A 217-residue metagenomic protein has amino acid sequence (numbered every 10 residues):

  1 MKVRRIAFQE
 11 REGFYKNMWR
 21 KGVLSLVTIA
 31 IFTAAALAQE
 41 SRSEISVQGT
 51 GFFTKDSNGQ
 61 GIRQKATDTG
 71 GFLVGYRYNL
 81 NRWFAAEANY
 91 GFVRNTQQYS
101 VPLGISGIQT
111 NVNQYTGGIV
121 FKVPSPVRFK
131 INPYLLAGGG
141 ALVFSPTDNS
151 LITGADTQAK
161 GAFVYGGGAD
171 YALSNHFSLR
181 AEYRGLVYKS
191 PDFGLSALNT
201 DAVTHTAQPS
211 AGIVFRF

Functional and structural regions predicted by a protein language model:
M1-S41: Cleavable N-terminal export/targeting peptides
L37-N79, A86, G139, V143-P146 (+1 more regions): Short glycine/proline- and aromatic-enriched beta-strand/turn motifs that initiate or cap beta-hairpins
S41, A66-F72, N111-Y115, I131 (+2 more regions): Residues that define the transmembrane beta-barrel architecture of outer-membrane proteins
S43, W83-A86, V127, L173-L179: Repeated loop/turn-to-beta-strand initiation elements of outer-membrane beta-barrel proteins
I45-G51, A88-F92, L135-A141, A169 (+1 more regions): Transmembrane beta-barrel strands of outer-membrane/channel proteins
D56-R63, Q98-G104, S145-T153, P191-L198: Outer-membrane beta-barrel translocator domains and adjoining extracellular loop/strand segments of Gram-negative
G75-S150, T206-F217: Gram-negative (and chloroplast) outer-membrane scaffold detector with strong preference for beta-barrel transmembrane
Y90, N95-Y99, Y171-F217: Predominantly the C-terminal beta-signal and adjacent terminal strand-loop region of outer-membrane beta-barrel
